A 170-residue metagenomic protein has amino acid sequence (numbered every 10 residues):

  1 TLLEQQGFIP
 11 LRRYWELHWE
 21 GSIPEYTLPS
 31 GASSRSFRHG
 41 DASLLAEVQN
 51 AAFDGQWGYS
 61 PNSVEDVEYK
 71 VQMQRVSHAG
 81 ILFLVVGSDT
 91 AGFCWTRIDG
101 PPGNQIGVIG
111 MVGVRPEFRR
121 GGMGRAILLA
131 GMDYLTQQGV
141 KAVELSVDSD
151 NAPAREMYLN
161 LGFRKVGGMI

Functional and structural regions predicted by a protein language model:
T1, L135-S146: Conserved GNAT acetyl-CoA-binding A-motif
T1-G31: Acyl-donor-binding surface of acyltransferase catalytic domains
T1-R12, G121, R125, S149-G167: Conserved active-site alpha-helix within GNAT-family acetyltransferase domains
R12-E16, A79-I81, F93, G167-I170: Short hydrophobic/aromatic beta-strand or adjacent loop that forms the aromatic wall/cage of a ligand/substrate-binding
S33-E47: A short beta-loop-alpha structural element at the N-terminal edge of CoA-dependent acyl/N-acetyltransferase catalytic
Q56-V112: A conserved beta-strand-loop-helix scaffold within acyl/acetyltransferase catalytic domains
M111-V114, R120-Q137, R155-N160: Conserved acetyl-CoA-binding loop-helix of GNAT-fold acetyltransferases
